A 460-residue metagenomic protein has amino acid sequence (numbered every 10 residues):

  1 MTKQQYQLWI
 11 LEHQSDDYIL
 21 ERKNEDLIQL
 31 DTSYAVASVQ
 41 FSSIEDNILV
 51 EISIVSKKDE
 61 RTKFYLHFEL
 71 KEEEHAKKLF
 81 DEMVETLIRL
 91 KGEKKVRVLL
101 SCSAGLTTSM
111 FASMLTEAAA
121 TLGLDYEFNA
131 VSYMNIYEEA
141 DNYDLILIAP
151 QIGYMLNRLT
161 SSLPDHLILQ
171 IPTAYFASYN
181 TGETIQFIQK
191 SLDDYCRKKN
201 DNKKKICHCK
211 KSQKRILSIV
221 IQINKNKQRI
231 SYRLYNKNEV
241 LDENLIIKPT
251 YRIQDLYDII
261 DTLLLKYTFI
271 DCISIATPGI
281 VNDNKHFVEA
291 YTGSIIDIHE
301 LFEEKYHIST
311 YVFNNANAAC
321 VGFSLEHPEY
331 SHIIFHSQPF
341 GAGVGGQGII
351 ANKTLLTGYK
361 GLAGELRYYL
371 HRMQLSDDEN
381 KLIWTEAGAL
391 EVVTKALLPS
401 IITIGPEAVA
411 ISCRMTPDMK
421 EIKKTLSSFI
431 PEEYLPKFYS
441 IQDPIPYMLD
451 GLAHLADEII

Functional and structural regions predicted by a protein language model:
M1-A37: Short Lys/Arg-enriched alpha/beta "domain-start" segment
Q4-I10, V96-D125: Short, charged N-terminal beta->alpha structural module
V36-F80, I246, E300, E304-T310: Helix-enriched interaction subdomains in cytosolic or periplasmic regions, typified by TIR/SEFIR signaling/NADase cores
K63-L90, L167-K204, I298-Y306: Ser/Thr/Gly-rich flexible loops in soluble cytosolic domains mediating phosphotransfer, phosphorylation
A120-A140, K203-K204, D258-D261: A short, well-structured beta->alpha microelement
K199-K266, M373-I460: ATP-binding/phosphotransfer module of carbohydrate and carboxylate kinases, centering on a glycine-rich
S218, Q222-N224, L234-N236, D283-H371: Phosphate-binding/catalytic loop of phosphoryl-transfer enzymes
Y267-I296, E407-M419: Short beta-strand-loop/turn "lid" adjacent to the catalytic site in phosphate-handling enzymes
